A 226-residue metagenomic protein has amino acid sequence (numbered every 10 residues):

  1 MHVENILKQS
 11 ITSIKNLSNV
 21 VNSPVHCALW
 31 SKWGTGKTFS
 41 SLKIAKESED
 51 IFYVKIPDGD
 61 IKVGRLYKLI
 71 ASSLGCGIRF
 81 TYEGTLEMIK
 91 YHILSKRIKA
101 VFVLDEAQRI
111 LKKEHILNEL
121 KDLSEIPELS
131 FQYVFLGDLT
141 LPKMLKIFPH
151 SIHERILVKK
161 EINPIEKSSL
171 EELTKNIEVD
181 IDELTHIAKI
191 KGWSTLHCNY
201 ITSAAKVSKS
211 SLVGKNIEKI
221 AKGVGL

Functional and structural regions predicted by a protein language model:
M1-V3, V63-G64: Charged, amphipathic alpha-helical linker segments immediately N-terminal to NTP-binding catalytic cores
H2-T12, G34-S48, S130, N163-L226: C-terminal alpha-helical "lid" subdomain
N22-C27: Pre-Walker A (Motif I) flank of P-loop NTPase domains
A28-W30, K55: Residues at the beta-strand->loop junction immediately N-terminal to the Walker
E47-G59: Conserved catalytic segments around the Walker B and adjacent sensor/switch elements of P-loop NTPase domains
K62-L69, C76-V134, L145, P164-N176 (+3 more regions): Mid-core helix/loop region of P-loop NTP-binding domains shared across ATPases and GTPases
F135-T140: A short beta-strand-to-loop transition that corresponds to the Sensor-1 phosphate-sensing loop of AAA+ P-loop ATPases
L141-I156: Short regulatory helix/loop adjacent to the ATP-binding pocket of P-loop NTPases
